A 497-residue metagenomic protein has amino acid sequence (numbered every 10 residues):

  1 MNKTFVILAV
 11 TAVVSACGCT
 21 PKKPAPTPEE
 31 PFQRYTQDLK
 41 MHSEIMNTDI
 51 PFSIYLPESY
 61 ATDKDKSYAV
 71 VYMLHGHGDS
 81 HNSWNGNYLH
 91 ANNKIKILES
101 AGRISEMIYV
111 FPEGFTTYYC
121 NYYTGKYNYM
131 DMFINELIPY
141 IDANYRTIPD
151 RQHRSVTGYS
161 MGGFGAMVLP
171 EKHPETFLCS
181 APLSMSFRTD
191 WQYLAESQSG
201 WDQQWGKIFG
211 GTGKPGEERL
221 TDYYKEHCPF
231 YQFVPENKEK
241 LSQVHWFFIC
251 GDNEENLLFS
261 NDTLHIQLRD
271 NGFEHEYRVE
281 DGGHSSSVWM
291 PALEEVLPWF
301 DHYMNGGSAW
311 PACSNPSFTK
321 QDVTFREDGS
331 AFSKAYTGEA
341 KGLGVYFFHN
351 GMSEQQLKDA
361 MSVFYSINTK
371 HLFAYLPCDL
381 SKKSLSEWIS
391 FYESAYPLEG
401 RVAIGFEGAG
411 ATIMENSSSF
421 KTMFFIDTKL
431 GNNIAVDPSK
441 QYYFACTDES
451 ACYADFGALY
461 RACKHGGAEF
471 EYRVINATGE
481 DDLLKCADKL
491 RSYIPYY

Functional and structural regions predicted by a protein language model:
T4-V13: Sec-dependent N-terminal signal peptides
F5, T20-A25: Intrinsically disordered low-complexity regions specifically enriched for long asparagine
S15-G18: C-terminal motif of bacterial Sec signal peptides marking the signal peptidase cleavage site
K23-Y497: Non-catalytic cap/lid and distal C-terminal segments of serine-dependent acyl enzymes
